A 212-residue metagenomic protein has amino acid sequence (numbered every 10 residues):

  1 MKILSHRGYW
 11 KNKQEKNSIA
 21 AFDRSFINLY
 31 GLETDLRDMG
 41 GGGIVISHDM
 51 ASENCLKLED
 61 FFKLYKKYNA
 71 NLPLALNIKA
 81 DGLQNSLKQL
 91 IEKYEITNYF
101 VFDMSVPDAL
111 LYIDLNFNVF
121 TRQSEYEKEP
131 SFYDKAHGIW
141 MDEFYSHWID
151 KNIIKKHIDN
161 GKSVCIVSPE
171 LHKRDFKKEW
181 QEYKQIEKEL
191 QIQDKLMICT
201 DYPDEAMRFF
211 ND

Functional and structural regions predicted by a protein language model:
M1-D212: Phosphate-group recognition and catalysis centered on beta-loop-alpha active-site segments
